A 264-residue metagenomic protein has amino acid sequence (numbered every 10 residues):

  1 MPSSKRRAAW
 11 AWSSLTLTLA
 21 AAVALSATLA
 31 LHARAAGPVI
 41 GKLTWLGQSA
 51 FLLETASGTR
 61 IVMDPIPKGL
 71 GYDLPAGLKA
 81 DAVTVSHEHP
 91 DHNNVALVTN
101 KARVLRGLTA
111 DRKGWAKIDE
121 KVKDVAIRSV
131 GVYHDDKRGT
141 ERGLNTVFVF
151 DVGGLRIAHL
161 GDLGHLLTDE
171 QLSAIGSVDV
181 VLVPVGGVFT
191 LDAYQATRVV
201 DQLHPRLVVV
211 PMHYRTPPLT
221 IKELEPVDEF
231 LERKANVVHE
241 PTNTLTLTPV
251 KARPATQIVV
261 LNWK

Functional and structural regions predicted by a protein language model:
M1-A11: N-terminal secretory signal peptides that target proteins for export/translocation
S13-A30: Bacterial N-terminal signal peptides
A35-A82, R106-G176, V180, V188-L191 (+1 more regions): Core dinuclear metal-dependent hydrolase active-site scaffold
K68-Y72, E88-N94, H165-T168, V188-Y194 (+1 more regions): Active-site environment of divalent metal-dependent phosphoester hydrolases
P75-K79, A96-K101, A174-G176, V199-P205: Short, conserved loop/helix-junction motifs that constitute active-site signature segments in enzyme catalytic cores
A80, D179-V183, G187, A193-Y214: Proline-aspartate-enriched helix->loop->beta-strand connector
A80-P90: Metallo-beta-lactamase
W115-A116, L207-K264: Binuclear metal-ion centers of metallo-dependent hydrolases, dominated by the metallo-beta-lactamase
